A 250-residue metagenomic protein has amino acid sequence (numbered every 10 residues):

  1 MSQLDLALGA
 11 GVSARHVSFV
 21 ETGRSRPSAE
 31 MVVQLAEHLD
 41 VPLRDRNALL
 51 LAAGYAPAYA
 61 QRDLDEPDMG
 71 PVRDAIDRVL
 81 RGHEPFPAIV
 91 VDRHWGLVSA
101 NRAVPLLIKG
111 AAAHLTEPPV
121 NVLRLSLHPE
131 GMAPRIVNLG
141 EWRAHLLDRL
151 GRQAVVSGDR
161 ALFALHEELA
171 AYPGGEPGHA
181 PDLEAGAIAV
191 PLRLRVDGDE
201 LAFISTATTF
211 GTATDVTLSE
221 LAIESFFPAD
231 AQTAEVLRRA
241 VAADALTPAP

Functional and structural regions predicted by a protein language model:
M1, P27-E30: Residue-level signal for the short linker/turn that defines the boundary of a DNA-recognition helix
M1-G9: Short basic helix-loop element that most often maps to the first helix and adjoining turn of HTH DNA-binding modules
A10-R26, Q34-A36: Recognition helix of helix-turn-helix/homeodomain-like DNA-binding domains that insert into the DNA major groove
F19, A60-A75, L80-G82: An N-terminal domain-cap segment
T22, L50-G54, G96, E167: Short amphipathic alpha-helical surface patches that mediate protein-protein
E30-V33, E37-M69: Short amphipathic recognition helices of helix-turn-helix/homeodomain-type DNA-binding modules
D68, D77-F86, V91-D92, V98-P250: Hydrophobic protein-protein interaction segments
